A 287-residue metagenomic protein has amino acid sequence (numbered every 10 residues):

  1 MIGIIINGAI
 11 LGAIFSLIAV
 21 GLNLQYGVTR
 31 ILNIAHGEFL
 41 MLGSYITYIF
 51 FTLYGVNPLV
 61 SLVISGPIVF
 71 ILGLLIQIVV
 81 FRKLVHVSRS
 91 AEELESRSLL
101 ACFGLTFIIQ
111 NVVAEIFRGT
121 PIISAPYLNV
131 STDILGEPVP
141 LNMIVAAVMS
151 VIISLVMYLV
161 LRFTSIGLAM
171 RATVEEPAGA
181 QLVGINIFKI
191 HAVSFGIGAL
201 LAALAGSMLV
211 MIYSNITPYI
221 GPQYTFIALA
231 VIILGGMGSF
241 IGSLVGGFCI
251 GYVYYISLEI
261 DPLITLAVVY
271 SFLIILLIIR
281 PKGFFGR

Functional and structural regions predicted by a protein language model:
M1-I18, I46, P58-S61, S88-R97 (+4 more regions): Membrane-interfacial amphipathic/re-entrant helices at transmembrane-helix boundaries
M1-N7, V160-S165, S194-I232, Y254-L263: Inter-helical junctions in multi-pass inner-membrane proteins, predominant in energy-converting antiporter-like
I2-L53, R82, S88-E92, G236-M237: Single transmembrane alpha-helix segments in multi-pass membrane proteins
G55-L105, V245-I250, R280-P281: Alpha-helical transmembrane segments within multi-pass membrane transporters and channels
L84, E93-F163, I190, I256 (+1 more regions): Transmembrane helix-bundle core of multi-pass membrane transporters and related energy-transducing complexes
V85-V113, G221-I233, P262-I278: Pore- or pathway-lining transmembrane helices of multi-pass membrane proteins that form conduits for solutes/ions
P138-I216, F240-G246: Helix-loop-helix "hairpin" substructures at the membrane interface of multi-pass membrane proteins
E175-A178, L182, N186-K189, D261-R287: Cytosolic-side transmembrane-helix boundaries in multi-pass membrane proteins
